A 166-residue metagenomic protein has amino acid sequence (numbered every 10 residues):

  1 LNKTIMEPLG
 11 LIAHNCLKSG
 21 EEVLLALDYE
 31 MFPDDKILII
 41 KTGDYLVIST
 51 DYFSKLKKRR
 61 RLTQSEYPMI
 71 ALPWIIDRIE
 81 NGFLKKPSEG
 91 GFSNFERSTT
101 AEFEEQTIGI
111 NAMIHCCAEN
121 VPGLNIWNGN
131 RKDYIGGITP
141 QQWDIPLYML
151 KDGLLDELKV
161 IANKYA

Functional and structural regions predicted by a protein language model:
L1-A166: Positively charged, low-complexity terminal tracts and the immediately adjacent first secondary-structure elements
